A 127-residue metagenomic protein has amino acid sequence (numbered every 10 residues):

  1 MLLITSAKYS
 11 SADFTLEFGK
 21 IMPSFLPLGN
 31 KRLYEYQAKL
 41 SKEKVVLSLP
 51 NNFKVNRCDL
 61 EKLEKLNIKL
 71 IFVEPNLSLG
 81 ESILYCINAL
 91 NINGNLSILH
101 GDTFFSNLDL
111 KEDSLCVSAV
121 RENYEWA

Functional and structural regions predicted by a protein language model:
M1-F14, F18-K20, P27, K31-I98: Conserved N-terminal catalytic core of the sugar/cofactor nucleotidyltransferase
G19-P23, D113-C116: Glycine-rich, phosphate-binding/catalytic loops in enzymes
R57, F104-A127: Conserved core of the sugar-phosphate nucleotidyltransferase
H100-D102: Short, well-ordered beta-to-alpha junction loops that form the rim of enzyme active sites and present histidine/acidic
